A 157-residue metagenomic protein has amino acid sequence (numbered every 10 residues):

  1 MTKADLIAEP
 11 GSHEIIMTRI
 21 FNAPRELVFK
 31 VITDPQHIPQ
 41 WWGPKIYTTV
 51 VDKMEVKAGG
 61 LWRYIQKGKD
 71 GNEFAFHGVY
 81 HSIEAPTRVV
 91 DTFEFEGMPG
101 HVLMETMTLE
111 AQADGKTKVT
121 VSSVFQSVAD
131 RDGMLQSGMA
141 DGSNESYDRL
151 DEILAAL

Functional and structural regions predicted by a protein language model:
M1-Y47: Hydrophobic ligand-binding cavity/cleft-lining segments
S12-T18, R25, T49, L61 (+4 more regions): Intrinsic-disorder/low-complexity, polar/charged segments enriched in Ser/Thr/Lys/Arg/Asp/Glu/Gln
I16-M17, Q36-E73: Short beta-edge strand/loop motif at the mouth of beta-sheet-based domains
R19, V51-M54, F76-S82, F93 (+1 more regions): Hydrophobic/aromatic beta-strand elements that line small-molecule binding cavities or substrate pockets in beta-rich
R25-E26, E55-K57, H81-T87, T108-K118: A short, structured loop/turn motif at beta-sheet edges
V28, I38, W62, Y80 (+4 more regions): Hydrophobic pocket/interface hotspot
S82, Q126-L157: A conserved amphipathic terminal alpha-helix motif
V90-D141: Beta-strand/loop substructures that line and gate deep hydrophobic ligand-binding cavities in soluble
